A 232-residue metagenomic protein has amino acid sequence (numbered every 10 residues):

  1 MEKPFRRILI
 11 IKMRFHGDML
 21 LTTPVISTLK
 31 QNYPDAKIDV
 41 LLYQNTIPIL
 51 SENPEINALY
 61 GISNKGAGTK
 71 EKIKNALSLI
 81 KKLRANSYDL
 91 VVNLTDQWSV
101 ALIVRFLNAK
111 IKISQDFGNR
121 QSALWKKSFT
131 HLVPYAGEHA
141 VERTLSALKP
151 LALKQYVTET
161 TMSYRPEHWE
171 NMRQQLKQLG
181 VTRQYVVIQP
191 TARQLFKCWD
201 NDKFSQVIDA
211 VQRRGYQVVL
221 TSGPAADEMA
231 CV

Functional and structural regions predicted by a protein language model:
M1-V232: Catalytic machinery of carbohydrate-active enzymes, primarily nucleotide-sugar-dependent glycosyltransferases
